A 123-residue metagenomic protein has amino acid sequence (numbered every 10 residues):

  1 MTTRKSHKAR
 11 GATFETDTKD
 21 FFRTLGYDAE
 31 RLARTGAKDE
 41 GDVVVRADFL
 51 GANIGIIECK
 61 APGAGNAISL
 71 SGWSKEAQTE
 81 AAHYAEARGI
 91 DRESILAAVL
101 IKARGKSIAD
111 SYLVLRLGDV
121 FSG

Functional and structural regions predicted by a protein language model:
M1-G123: Catalytic phosphate/metal-binding cores of nucleic-acid and nucleotide-processing enzymes, i.e., regions that mediate
